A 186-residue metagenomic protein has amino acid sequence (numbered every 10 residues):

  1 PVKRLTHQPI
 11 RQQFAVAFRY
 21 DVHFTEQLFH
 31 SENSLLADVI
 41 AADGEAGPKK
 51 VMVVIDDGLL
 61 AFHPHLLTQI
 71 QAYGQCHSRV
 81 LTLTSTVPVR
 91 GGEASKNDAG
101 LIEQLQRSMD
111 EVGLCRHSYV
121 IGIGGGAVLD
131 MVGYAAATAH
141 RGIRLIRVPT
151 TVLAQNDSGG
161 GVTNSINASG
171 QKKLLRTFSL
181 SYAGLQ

Functional and structural regions predicted by a protein language model:
V2-S118: ATP/NTP phosphate-donor binding region
T6-H7, D130, L174: Short leucine-rich amphipathic alpha-helices used at interfaces
H23, H30, A137-Q186: A glycine/threonine-rich phosphate-anchoring loop and its flanking beta-alpha core in nucleotide/phosphate-binding
A41-A42, D110-E111, A135-A136, K173-L175: Short, flexible, glycine/charge-rich loop motifs used to bind or transfer phosphoryl groups or to couple energy/partner
M52-V54, S85-V87, I121, I146-V148 (+1 more regions): Hydrophobic/aromatic beta-strand patches that form the interior of the parallel beta-sheet core in alpha/beta enzyme
L59, V128, L153: Surface-exposed, flexible loop/turn segments at secondary-structure boundaries
H63-H65, M131-G133, D157: Short glycine-/acidic-enriched loop or helix-start segments at secondary-structure transitions that form or flank
V112-T150: A short, small-residue-rich loop immediately preceding and capping a beta-strand
